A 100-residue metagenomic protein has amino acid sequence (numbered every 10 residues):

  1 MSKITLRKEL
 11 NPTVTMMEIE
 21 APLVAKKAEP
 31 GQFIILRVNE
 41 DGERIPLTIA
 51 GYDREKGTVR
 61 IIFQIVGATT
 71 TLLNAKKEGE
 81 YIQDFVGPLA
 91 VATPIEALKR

Functional and structural regions predicted by a protein language model:
S2-K77: Ferredoxin-reductase
T71-R100: FNR/FR-type flavoprotein reductase catalytic core
